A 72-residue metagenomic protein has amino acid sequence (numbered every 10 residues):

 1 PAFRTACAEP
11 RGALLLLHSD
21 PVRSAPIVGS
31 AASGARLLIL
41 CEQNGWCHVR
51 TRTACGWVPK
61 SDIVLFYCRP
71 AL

Functional and structural regions predicted by a protein language model:
P1-T5, R36-L38, R50-L72: Boundary regions of SH3-family modules and the immediately adjacent low-complexity/disordered segments in eukaryotic
A2, A8-E9, A31, C41: Extracellular/periplasmic catalytic domains that process cell-envelope and extracellular macromolecules
C7-L17: Short, basic/aromatic beta-hairpin or loop at an interaction surface
L14-L16, R23, V64: Active-site/binding-pocket entry motifs
S19-E42: SH3/SH3-like (including bacterial SH3b) beta-barrel domains that bind proline-rich motifs or cell-wall ligands
N44-H48: Short aromatic-glycine-enriched beta-strand elements
